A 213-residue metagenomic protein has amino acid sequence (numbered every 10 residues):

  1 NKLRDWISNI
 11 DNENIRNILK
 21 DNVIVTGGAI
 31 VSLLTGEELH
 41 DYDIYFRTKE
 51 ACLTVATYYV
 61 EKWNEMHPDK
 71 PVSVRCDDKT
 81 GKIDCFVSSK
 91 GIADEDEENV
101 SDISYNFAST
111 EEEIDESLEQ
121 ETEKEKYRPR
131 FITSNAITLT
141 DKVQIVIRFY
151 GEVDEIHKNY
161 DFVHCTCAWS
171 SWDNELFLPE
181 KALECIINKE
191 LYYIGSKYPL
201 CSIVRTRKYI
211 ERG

Functional and structural regions predicted by a protein language model:
N1-G213: Catalytic cores of the polymerase beta-like nucleotidyltransferase superfamily and closely associated nucleotide
